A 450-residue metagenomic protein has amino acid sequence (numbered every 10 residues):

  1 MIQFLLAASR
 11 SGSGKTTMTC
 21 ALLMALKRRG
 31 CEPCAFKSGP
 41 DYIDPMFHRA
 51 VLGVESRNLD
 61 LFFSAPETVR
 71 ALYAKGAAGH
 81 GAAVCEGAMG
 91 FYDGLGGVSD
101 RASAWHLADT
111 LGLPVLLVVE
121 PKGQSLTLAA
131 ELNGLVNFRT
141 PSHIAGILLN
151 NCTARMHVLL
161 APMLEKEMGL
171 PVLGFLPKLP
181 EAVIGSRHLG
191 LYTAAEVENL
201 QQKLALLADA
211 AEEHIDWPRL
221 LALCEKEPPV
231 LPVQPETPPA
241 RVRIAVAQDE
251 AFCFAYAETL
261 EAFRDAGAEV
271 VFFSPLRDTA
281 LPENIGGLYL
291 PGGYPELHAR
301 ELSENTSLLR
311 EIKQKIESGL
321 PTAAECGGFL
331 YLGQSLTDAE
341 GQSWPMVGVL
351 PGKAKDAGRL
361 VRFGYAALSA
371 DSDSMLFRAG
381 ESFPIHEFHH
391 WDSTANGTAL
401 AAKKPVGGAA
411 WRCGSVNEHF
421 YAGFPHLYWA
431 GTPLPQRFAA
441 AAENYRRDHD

Functional and structural regions predicted by a protein language model:
M1-I2, T237-R243: A short, charged/proline- and glycine-enriched loop that marks the coil->beta-strand transition at the N-terminal
I2-T17, L23-L111, V119-G146, R155-V158: ATP-dependent carboxylate-amine ligase catalytic core
K37-S38, V172-P180, E269-R277: Beta-strand->loop->alpha-helix junctions that form or flank phosphate-binding loops in nucleotide-handling enzymes
A108, P238-P239, F252-D265, E269-V271 (+2 more regions): C-terminal and late-domain segments of enzyme folds
S125-E236: Internal gly/pro-rich beta-alpha loop/helix module that stabilizes soluble enzyme cofactors or their anionic handles
A195-A240, Q248-F252, H419-D450: Acyltransferase
A240-E317: Phosphate-binding active sites in nucleotide-utilizing proteins
P295-S374: Cysteine-nucleophile active-site neighborhood
